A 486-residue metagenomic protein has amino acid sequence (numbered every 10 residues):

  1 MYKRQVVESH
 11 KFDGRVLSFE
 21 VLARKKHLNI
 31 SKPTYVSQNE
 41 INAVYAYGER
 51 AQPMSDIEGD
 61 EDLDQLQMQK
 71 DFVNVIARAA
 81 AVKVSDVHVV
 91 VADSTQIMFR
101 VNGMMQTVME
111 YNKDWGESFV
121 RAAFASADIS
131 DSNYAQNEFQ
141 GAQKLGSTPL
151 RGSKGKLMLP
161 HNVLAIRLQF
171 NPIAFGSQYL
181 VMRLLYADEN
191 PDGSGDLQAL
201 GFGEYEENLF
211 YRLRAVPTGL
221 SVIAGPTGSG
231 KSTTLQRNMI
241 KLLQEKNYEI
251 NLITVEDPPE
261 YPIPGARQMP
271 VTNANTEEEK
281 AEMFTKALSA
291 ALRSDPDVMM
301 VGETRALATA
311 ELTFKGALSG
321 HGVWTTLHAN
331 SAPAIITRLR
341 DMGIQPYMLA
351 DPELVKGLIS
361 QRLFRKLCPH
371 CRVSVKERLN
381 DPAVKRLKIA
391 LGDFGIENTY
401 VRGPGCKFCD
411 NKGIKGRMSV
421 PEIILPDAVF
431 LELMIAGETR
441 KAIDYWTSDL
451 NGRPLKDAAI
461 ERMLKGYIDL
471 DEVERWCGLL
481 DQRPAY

Functional and structural regions predicted by a protein language model:
K3-K32, Y45-P226, T233-T234, A458-Y486: N-terminal "pre-motor" subdomain/linker immediately upstream of P-loop NTPase catalytic cores
L22-K26, R78-V82, A122-N133, N171-I173 (+18 more regions): Conserved, well-folded catalytic cores of nucleic-acid-processing and energy-transducing macromolecular machines
D62-Q69, K113, G203, S229-S232 (+7 more regions): Conserved phosphate/pyrophosphate-binding and hydrolysis machinery centered on Walker-type P-loop NTPases, extending
K70-A77, E117, R121, A125 (+18 more regions): Solvent-exposed alpha-helical segments within well-ordered globular domains of core cellular machineries
D93-S94, M105, N171-F175, A187-E189 (+12 more regions): Conserved nucleotide-binding/hydrolysis micro-motifs of P-loop NTPases
Y205-R212, K385-Y486: NTP-binding/hydrolysis catalytic cores, primarily Walker-type P-loop NTPases
Y211-R214, T218-S221, Q236-R365: Switch/coupling sub-region of P-loop NTPases
S331-D427: Cys/His-rich Zn2+-binding cysteine-cluster or related metal-binding knuckle/ribbon modules and their
